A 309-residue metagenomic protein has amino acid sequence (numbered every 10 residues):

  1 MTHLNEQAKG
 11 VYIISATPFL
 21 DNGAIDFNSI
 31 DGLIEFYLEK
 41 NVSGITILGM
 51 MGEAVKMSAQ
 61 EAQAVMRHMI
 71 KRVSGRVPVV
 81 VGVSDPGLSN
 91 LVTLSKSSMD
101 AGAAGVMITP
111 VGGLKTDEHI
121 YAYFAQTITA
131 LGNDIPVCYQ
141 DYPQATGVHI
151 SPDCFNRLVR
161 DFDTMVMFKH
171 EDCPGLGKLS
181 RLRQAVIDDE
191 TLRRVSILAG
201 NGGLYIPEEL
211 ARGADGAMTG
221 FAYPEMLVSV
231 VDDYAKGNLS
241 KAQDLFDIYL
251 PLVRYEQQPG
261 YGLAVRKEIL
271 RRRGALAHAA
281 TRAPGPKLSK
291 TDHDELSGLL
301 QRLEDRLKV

Functional and structural regions predicted by a protein language model:
T2, F36, S97-S98, V159 (+2 more regions): A general structural signal for stabilizing positions within well-ordered secondary structure
H3-H149: Active-site beta->alpha loop and helix N-cap motifs at the rims of alpha/beta catalytic domains
Q7, Y12-P18, K40-V42, A211-A214 (+1 more regions): C-terminal alpha-helical cap/extension of soluble enzyme domains
K9, S43, L48-M51, V81 (+4 more regions): Short glycine-rich loop/turn motifs that provide flexible caps or phosphate-binding loops at active sites
G23, Y37, M69, S98 (+6 more regions): Buried hydrophobic positions in well-ordered alpha/beta secondary-structure cores of metabolic enzymes
I30, A62, M66, L91 (+5 more regions): A general structural signal for well-ordered alpha-helical segments in protein cores
I128, G132, Y142-P259: Catalytic alpha/beta core domains of metabolic enzymes, predominantly
